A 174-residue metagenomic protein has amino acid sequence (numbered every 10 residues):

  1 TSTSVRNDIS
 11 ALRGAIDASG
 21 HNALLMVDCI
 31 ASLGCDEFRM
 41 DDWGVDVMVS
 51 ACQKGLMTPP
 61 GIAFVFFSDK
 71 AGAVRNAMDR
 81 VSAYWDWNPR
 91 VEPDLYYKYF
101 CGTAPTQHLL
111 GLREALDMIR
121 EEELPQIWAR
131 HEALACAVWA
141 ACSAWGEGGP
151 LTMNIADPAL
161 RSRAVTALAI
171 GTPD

Functional and structural regions predicted by a protein language model:
T1-S32, V47: Active-site phosphate-binding strand-loop segment of PLP-dependent enzymes
S2-R6, L33-E37, D42, L56-P59 (+1 more regions): Short, well-ordered, mixed-charge alpha-helical segments that flank or form enzyme active sites
I9-G14, E37-M40, W139: Short amphipathic alpha-helical segments and helix-helix/interface helices
S19-N22, W43-V45, P59-I62: Short coil/turn connectors at secondary-structure junctions
D41-Q53: Conserved active-site segment immediately N-terminal to the catalytic lysine that forms the internal aldimine
Q53-A141, D157: Active-site C-terminal subdomain of aminotransferase-like
W139-T172: Conserved small-domain helix->loop->beta segment predominantly found in fold-type I
